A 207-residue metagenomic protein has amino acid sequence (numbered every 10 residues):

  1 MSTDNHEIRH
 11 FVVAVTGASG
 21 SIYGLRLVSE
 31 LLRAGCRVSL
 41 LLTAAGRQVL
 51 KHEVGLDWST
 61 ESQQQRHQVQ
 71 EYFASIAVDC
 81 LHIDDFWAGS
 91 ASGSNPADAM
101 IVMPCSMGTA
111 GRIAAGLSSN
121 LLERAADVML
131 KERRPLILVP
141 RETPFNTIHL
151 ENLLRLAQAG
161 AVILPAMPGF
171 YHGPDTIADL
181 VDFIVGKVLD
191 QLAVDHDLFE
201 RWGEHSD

Functional and structural regions predicted by a protein language model:
M1-L136, P144-D207: A cross-family phosphate/adenosyl-ligand binding-site feature
